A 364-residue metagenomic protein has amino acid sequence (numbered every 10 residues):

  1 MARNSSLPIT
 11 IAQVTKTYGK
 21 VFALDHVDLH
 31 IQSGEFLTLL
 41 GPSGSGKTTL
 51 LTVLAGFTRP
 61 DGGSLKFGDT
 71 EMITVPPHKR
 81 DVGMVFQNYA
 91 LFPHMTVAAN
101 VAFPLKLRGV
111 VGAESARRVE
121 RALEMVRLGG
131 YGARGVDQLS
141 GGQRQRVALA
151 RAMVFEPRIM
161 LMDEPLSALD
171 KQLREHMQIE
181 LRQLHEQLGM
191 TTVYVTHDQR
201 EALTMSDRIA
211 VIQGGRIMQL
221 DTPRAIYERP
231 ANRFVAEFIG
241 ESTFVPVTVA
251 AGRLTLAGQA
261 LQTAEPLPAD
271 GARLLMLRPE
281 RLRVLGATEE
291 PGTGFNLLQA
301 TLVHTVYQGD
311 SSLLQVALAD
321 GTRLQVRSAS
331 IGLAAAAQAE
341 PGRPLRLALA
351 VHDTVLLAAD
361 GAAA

Functional and structural regions predicted by a protein language model:
F36, P77-Q87, L91-F234: ABC ATPase nucleotide-binding domains
L40-P42: The feature captures the beta-strand-to-loop junction immediately N-terminal to the Walker
T48-L51, V147: ABC ATPase nucleotide-binding domain helices that frame the ATP-binding cleft
A55: Helix-to-loop junction immediately C-terminal to a conserved catalytic motif
G63-E71: Conserved ABC transporter NBD signature motif
S242, R253-A364: Non-catalytic connector elements of ABC transporters
